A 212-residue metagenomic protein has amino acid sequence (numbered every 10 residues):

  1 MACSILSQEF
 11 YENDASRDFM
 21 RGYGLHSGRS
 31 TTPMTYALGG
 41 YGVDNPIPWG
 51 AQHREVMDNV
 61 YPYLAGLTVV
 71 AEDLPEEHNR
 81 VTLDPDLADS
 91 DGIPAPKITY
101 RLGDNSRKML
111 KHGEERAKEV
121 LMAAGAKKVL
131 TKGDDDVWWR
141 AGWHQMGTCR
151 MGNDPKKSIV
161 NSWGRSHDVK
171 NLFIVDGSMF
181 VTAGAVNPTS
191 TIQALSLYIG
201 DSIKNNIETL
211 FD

Functional and structural regions predicted by a protein language model:
M1-A65, E208-D212: Mid-to-C-terminal "cap/lid" subdomains and adjacent gly/pro-rich loops that border and regulate access to redox
Q8-N13, E72-L74, D86-A88, G103 (+1 more regions): Generic structural motif
Y61-D73, H78, P94-L102, K108-T182 (+1 more regions): A glycine-rich dinucleotide-binding beta-alpha-beta segment and adjacent secondary-structure elements that constitute
D86-D89, S178-F180: Short connector loops/turns at beta-strand edges and beta->alpha or beta->beta junctions
K118-K127, S196-L210: Internal hydrophobic alpha-helix adjacent to the cofactor/substrate pocket in enzyme cavities
T182-I203: A conserved FAD-binding loop/helix module that cradles the flavin
